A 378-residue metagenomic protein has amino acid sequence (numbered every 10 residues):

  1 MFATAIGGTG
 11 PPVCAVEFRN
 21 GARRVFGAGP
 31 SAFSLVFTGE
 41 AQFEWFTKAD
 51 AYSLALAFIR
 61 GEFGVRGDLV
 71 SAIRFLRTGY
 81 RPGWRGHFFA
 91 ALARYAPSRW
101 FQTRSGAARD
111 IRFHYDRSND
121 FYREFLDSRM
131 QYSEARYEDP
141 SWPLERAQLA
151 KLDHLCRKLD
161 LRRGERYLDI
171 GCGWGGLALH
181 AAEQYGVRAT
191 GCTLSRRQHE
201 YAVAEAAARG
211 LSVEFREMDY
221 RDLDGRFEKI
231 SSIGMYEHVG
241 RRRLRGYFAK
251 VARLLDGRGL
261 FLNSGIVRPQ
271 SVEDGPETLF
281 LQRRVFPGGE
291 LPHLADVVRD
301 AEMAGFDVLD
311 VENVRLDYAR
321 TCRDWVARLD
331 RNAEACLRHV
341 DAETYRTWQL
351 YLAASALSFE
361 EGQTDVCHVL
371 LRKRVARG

Functional and structural regions predicted by a protein language model:
M1-W142, R146-Q148, H154: Feature captures hydrophobic
R163-G171: Conserved class I S-adenosyl-L-methionine
W174-Y185: Conserved SAM-binding loop of SAM-dependent methyltransferases across substrates and taxa, primarily the Class I
R209-Y220: Conserved SAM-binding strand-loop segment of SAM-dependent methyltransferases
R221-I230: A short acidic, Gly/Pro-enriched loop at the edge of an enzyme's catalytic core that lines a small-molecule cofactor
R245-G257: A short glycine-rich, Lys/Arg-flanked "PGG" loop and its adjoining helix->strand segment in the class I
R258-I266: Conserved beta-strand signature within the Rossmann-like core of class I S-adenosyl-L-methionine
I266-G378: Substrate-binding/catalytic lobe of Class I Rossmann-like enzymes that use SAM or dcSAM, i.e., the mid-to-C-terminal
